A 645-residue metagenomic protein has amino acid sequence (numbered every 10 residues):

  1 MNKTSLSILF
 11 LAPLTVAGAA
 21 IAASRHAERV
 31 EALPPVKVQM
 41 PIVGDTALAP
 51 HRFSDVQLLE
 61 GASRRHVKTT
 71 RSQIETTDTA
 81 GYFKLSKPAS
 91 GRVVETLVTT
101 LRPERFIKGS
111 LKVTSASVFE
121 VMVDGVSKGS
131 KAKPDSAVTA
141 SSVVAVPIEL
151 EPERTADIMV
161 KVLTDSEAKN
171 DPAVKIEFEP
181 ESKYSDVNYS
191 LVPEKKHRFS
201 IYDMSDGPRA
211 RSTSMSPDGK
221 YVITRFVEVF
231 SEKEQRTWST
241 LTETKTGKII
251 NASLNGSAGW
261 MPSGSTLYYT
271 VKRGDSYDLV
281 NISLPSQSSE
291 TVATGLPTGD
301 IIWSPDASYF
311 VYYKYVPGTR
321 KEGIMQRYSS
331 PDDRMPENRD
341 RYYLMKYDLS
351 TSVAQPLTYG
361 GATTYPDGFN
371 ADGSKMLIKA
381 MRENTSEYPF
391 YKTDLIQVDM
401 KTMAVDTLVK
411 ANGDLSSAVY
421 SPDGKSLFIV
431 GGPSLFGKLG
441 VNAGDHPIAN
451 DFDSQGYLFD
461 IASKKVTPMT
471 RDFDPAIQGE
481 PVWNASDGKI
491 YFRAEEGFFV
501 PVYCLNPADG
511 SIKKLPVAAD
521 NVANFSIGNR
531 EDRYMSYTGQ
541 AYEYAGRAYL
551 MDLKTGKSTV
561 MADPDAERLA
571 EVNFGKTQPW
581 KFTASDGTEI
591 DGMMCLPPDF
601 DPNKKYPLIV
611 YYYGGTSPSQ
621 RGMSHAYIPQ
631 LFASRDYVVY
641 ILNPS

Functional and structural regions predicted by a protein language model:
A23-F83, T100, M159-R198: Accessory carbohydrate-binding/adhesion or oligomerization-edge regions at the termini of glycan-active proteins
P103, K108-V121, I158: Aromatic-lined ligand-binding clefts that engage carbohydrates, nucleic acids, or primary amines
F106, V123-A173: Beta-strand-rich ligand-recognition modules
L191-P208, A354-P356: A short helix->beta-strand "capping" segment at the edge of beta-propeller domains
G207, F226-W238, N251-A252, T270-V280 (+10 more regions): A flexible loop/linker signature enriched in serine peptidases of the S9 family
T213-Y221, S257-L267, I301-Y309, D367-M376 (+4 more regions): Blade-terminus and WD-like Trp-Asp/Gly-His loop motifs, strongest in beta-propeller folds
E243-T246, S283-Q287, D348-S352, D399-M403 (+3 more regions): Short loop/turn segments that connect beta-strands within beta-propeller blades
N524-S645: Serine-hydrolase catalytic core recognition
